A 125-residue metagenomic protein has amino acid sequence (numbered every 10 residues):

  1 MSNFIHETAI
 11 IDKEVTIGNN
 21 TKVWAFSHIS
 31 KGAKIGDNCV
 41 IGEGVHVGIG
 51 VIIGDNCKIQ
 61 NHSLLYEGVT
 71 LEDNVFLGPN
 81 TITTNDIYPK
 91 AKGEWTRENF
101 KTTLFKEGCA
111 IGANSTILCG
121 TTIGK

Functional and structural regions predicted by a protein language model:
F4-E7, K13-V15, K22-I123: Flexible, glycine/small-residue-enriched loop-and-beta-strand segment within the central core of proteins
